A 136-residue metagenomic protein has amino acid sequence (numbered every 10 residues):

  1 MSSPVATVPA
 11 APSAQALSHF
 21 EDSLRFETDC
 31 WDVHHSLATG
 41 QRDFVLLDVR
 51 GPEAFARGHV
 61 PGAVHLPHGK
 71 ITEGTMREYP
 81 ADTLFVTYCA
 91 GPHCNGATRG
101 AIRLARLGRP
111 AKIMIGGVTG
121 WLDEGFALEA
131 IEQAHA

Functional and structural regions predicted by a protein language model:
M1-R57, A130-A136: Flexible, polar/low-complexity N-terminal or interdomain linker segments that lie immediately upstream of folded
T28, P67, I115: Short loop/edge segments at beta-strand edges and connector loops that shape dinucleotide/nucleotide cofactor-binding
G40-L46, P61-G62, L84, P110: Short active-site oxyanion
F55-P61, W121: Short loop/helix-cap segments at secondary-structure boundaries that form the rim of catalytic
H59, T75, G125: Short, flexible helix/strand-to-coil boundary loops that buttress conserved ligand/catalytic motifs in alpha/beta
V64, D82, L128-E132: Short, hinge-like loop/turn segments at secondary-structure boundaries
L66-G74: Glycine-rich, highly charged phosphate/nucleotide-binding loops
M76-L122: Catalytic cysteine-centered active loop of the rhodanese-like fold, especially the PTP/DSP P-loop
